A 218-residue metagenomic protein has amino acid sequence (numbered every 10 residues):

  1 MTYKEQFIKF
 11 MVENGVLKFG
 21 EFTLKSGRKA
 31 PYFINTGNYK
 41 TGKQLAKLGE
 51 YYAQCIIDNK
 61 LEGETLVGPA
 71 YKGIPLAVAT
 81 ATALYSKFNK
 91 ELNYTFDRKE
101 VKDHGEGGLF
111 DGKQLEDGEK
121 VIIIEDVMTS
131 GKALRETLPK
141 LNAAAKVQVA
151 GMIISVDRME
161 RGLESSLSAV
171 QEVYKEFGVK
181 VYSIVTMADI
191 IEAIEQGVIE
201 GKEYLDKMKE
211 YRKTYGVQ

Functional and structural regions predicted by a protein language model:
M1-I124, T129-Q218: PRPP-associated nucleotide enzymes
